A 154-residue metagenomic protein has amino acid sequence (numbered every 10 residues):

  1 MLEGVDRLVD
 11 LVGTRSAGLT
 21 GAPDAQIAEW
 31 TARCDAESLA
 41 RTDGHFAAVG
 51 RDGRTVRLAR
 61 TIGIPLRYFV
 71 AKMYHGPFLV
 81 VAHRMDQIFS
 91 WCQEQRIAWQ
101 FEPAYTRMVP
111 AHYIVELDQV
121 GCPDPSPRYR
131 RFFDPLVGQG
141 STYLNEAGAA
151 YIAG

Functional and structural regions predicted by a protein language model:
M1-G154: Cysteine-centered catalytic environments shared across enzyme families
